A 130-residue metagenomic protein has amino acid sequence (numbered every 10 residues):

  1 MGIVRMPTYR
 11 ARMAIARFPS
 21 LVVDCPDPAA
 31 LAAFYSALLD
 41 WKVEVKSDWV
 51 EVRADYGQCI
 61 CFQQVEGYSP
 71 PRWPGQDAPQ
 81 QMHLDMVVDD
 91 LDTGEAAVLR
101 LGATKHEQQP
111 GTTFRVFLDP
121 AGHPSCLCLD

Functional and structural regions predicted by a protein language model:
G2-A32, Q81-V88, C128-D130: N-terminal beta-strand motif that seeds the catalytic metal site of vicinal oxygen chelate
A14-I15, P19-I60, Q64-E66, T93-A96 (+2 more regions): Core segments of cupin and vicinal oxygen chelate
E51-V52, W73-Q76: Short secondary-structure boundary/capping segments
G67-W73: A short, acidic/glycine-rich surface segment
Q76-V98: Mid-chain, well-packed structural core segment of small domains
D119: Short, acidic, Ser/Thr-enriched surface-loop or helix-capping motifs
